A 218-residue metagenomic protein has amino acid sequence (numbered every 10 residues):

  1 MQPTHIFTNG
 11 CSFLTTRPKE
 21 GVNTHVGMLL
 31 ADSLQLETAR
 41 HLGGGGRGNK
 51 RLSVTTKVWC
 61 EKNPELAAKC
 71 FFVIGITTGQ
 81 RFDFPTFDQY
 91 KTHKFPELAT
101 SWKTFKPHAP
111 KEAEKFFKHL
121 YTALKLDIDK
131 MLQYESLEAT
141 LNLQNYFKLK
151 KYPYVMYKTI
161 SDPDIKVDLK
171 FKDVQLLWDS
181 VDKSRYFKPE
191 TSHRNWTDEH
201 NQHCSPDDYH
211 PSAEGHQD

Functional and structural regions predicted by a protein language model:
M1-T55, K62, S212, Q217: Serine-esterase "nucleophile elbow" of acetyl-processing enzymes
K57-Q217: Alpha-helical cap/lid subdomain in secreted, periplasmic, or secretory-pathway luminal O-acyl-processing enzymes
